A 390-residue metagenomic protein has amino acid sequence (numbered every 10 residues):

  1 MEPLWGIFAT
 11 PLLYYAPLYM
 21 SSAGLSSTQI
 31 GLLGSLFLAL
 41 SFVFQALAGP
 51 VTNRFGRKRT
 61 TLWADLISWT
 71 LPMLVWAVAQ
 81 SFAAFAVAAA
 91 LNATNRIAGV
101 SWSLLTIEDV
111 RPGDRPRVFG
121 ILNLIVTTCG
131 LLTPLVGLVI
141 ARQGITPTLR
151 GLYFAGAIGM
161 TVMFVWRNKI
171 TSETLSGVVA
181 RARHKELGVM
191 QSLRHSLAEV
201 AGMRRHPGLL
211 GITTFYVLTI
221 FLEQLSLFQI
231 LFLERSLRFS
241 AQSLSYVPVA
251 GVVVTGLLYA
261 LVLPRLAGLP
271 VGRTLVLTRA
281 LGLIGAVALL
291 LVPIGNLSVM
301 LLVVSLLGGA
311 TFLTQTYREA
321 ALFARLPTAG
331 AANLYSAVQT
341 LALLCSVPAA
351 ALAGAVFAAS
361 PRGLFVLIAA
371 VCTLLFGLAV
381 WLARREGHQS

Functional and structural regions predicted by a protein language model:
M1-S41, G208-P248: Helix-loop boundary and gating motifs at the non-cytosolic
P3, A83-A98, V217, S298-L313: Hydrophobic core of transmembrane alpha-helices in multi-pass small-molecule transporters, especially MFS/SLC-type
L32-P50, V249-V262: Central cavity-lining transmembrane alpha-helices of secondary-active solute carriers, predominantly the Major
F44-R57, A141, L258-V271, F357: Helix-to-loop junctions at the C-terminal end of transmembrane segments in multipass secondary transporters
R59-L74, R273-A288: Structural signature of the two symmetry-related core transmembrane helices
A90-V126: Cytoplasmic helix-loop-helix junction between adjacent transmembrane helices in 12-TM secondary transporters
I158-A180, L378-A383: C-terminal membrane-cytosol helix-exit motif in multi-pass small-molecule transporters
E173-G211: Juxtamembrane intracellular "pre-TM" segments in multi-pass secondary transporters
